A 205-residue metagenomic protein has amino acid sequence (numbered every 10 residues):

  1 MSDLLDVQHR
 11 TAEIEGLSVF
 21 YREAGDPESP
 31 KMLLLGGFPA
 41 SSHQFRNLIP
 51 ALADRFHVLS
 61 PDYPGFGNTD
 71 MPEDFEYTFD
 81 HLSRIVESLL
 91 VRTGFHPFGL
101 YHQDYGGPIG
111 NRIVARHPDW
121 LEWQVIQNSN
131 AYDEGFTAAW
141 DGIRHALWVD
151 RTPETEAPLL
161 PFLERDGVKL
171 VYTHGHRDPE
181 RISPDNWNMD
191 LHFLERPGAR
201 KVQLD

Functional and structural regions predicted by a protein language model:
S2-V19, A24-P27, K31, P39 (+3 more regions): Flexible "cap/lid" subdomain of the alpha/beta-hydrolase fold that forms the substrate-access gate
G37-I49: The serine-hydrolase catalytic nucleophile loop
Q44, Y63-F66: Recognition helices and adjacent regulatory flanks at domain boundaries
N47-F56, R92: A short, Lys/Arg-enriched amphipathic alpha-helix followed by its capping loop at the start of a domain
P50, P61-P64: N-terminal cap/lid subdomain of alpha/beta-hydrolase-fold enzymes
